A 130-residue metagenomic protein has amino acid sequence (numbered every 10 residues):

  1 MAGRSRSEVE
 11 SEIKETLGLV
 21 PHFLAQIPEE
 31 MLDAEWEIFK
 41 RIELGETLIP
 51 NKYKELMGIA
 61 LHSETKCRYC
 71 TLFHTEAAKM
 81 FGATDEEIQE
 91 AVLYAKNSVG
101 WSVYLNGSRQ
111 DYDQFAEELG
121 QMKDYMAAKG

Functional and structural regions predicted by a protein language model:
M1-Y53, N106-G130: Acidic, glycine/proline-rich low-complexity segments that act as flexible tails and inter-domain linkers
L32-D33, F73-I88: Iron-sulfur (Fe-S) cluster-binding segments and ferredoxin-like electron-carrier domains, especially [2Fe-2S]
F39-K40, G58, T75-K79: Amphipathic alpha-helical segments within well-ordered protein domains
N51-M57, E87-A91: Alpha-helical scaffolds flanking conserved acidic
M57, L61-F73: Short, thiol/selenol-centered motifs that function as redox-active sites or metal-ligating centers
Y69-L72, E76, G100-Y104: Charged/polar positions within long, soluble alpha-helices
L93-Y112: Short Fe-S-cluster ligation motifs
